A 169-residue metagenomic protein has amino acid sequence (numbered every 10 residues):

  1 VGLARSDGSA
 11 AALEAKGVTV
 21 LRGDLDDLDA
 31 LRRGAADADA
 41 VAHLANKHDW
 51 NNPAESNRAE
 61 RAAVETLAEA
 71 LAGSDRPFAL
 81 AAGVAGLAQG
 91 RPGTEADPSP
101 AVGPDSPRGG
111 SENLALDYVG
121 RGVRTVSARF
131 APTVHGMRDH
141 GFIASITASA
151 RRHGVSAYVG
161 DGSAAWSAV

Functional and structural regions predicted by a protein language model:
G2-E65, E69: NAD(P)H-binding glycine-rich loop region in Rossmannoid oxidoreductase-like domains and their noncatalytic homologs
A4, A82, G160: Short beta-strand/turn micro-motifs composed of small residues that flank or help shape donor/cofactor-binding pockets
A36, A72, V119-G120, R151: Residue-level signal for alpha-helix termini/capping positions
K47, R61-D105, V126: Conserved Rossmann-fold NAD(P)-dependent oxidoreductase catalytic core, especially the SDR/UDP-sugar
H48, G83-L87, A131-V134, H153: Active-site segment of SDR-like NAD(P)-dependent oxidoreductases
A63-V64, P107-A115: Conserved catalytic Lys-bearing alpha helix of Rossmann-like short-chain dehydrogenase/reductases
N113-M137, F142, S149, V155-A157: Conserved beta-loop-beta element that borders a ligand/cofactor-binding pocket
A148-V169: A conserved pocket-lining segment of Rossmann-fold NAD(P)-dependent short-chain dehydrogenase/reductase
